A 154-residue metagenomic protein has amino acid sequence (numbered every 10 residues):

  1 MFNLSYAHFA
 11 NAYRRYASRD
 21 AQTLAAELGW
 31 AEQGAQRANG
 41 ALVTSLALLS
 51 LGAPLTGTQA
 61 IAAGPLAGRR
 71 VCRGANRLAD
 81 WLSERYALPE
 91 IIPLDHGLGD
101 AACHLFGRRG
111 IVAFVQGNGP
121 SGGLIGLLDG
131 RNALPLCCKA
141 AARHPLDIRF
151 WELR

Functional and structural regions predicted by a protein language model:
M1-R69: N-terminal capping segments
A47, F114-G117, L153: Active-site-proximal beta-strand/loop segments in catalytic clefts of secreted hydrolases
A62-A140: ...with weaker cross-activation on analogous glycine-rich loops/strands in unrelated enzymes
P135, A141-R154: Low-complexity, Gly/Ser/Thr/Pro-rich intrinsically disordered linker/tail segments
